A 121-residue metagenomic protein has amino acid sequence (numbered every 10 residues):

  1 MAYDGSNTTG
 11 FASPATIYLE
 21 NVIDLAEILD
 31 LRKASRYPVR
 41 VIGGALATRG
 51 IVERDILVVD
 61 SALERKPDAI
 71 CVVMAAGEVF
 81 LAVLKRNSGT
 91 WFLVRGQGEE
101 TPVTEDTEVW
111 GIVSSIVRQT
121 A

Functional and structural regions predicted by a protein language model:
M1-V52, E64-P67, E78-F80, R86-W91 (+2 more regions): Short, positionally conserved secondary-structure boundary motifs
V41, V59-D60, R95: Thr-Gly-centered strand-to-loop micro-motif
V58-V59, V72: Hydrophobic beta-strand signal
V72-M74, K85: Well-ordered beta-strand positions
W91-Q97: Catalytic Cys-His active-site segments of thiol-dependent hydrolases/isopeptidases
